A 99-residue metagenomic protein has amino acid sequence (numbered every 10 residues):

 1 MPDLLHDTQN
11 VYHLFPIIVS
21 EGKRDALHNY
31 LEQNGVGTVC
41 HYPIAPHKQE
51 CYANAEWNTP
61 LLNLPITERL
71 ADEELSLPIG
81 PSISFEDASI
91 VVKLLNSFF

Functional and structural regions predicted by a protein language model:
M1-F99: PLP-dependent aminotransferase class I/II
